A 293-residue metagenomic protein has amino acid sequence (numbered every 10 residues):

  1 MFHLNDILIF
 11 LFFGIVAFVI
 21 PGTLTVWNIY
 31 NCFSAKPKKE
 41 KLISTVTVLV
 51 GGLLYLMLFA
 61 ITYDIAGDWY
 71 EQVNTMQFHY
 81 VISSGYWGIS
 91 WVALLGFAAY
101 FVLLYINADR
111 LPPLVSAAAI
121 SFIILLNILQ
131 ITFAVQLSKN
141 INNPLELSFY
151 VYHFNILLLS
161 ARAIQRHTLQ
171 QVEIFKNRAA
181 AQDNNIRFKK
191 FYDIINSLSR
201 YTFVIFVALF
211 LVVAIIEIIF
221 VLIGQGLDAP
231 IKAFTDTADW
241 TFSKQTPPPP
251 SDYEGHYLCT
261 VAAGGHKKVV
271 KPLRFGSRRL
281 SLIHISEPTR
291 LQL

Functional and structural regions predicted by a protein language model:
D6-V19, Q77-L94, A119, N143-L158: Alpha-helical transmembrane segments of polytopic membrane proteins
I20-N31, F97-Y105, I156-I174, E217-I218: Alpha-helical transmembrane segments
N31-S44, I106-V115: Membrane-interface helix-boundary motifs at transmembrane edges
F59-V73, I128-N142: Juxtamembrane "helix-exit" motif on the non-cytosolic side of transmembrane helices
A163-N177, I216-T235, K267-K268: Juxtamembrane/interface segments at transmembrane-helix termini
A163-V213: Cytosolic-side transmembrane helix boundary signature
L222-G264, V270-K271: Membrane-interface segments at or immediately adjacent to transmembrane helices that form the boundary between
I283-L293: Single conserved hydrophobic/aromatic residue that forms the stacking wall/gate of nucleotide- or nucleobase-binding
